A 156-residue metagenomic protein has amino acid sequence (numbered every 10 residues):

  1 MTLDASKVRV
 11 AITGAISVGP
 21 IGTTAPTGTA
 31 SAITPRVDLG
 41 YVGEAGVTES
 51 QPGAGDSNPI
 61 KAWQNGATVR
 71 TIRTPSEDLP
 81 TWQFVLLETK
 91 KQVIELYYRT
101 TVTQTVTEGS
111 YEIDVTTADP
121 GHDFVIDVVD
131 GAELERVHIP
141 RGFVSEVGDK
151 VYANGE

Functional and structural regions predicted by a protein language model:
M1-I94, R141-G155: Solvent-exposed edge beta-strands and adjacent loop segments that serve as assembly or binding interfaces
Y97-E156: Conserved binding-pocket/active-site segment within a compact domain
